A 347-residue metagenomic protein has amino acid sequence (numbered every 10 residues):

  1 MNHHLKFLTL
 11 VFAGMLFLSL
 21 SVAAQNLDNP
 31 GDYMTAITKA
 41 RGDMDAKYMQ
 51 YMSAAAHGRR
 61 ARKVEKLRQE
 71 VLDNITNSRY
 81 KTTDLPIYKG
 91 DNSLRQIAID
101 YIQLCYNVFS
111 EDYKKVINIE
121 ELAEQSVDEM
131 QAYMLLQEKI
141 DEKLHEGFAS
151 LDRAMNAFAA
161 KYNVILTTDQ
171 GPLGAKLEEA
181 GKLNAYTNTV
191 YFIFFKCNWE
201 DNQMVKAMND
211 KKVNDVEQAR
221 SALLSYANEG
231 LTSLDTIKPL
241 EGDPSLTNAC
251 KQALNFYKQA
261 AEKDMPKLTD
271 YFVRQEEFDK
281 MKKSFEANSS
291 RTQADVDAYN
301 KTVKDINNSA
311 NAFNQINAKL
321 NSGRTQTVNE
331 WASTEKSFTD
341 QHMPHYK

Functional and structural regions predicted by a protein language model:
M1-D32: Bacterial Sec-dependent N-terminal signal peptides
Q25-R59, E120-V216, R220, E276-K347: C-terminal amphipathic alpha-helix
D43, I193-K196, E200, Y226-E229 (+4 more regions): Interface faces of extended alpha-helical assemblies that scaffold/oligomerize eukaryotic macromolecular complexes
Y48, R79-T82, Y106-Y113, D141-F148 (+6 more regions): A structural signal for well-ordered alpha-helices, especially hydrophobic packing surfaces of coiled-coils
M52-L135: Post-signal peptide N-terminal segment of secreted/secretory-pathway proteins
V64, Q96-L104, D215-A219, S245-N255: Alpha-helical scaffold segments that form or flank carboxylate-/histidine-based iron centers
N77-I99, N118-I119, G230-Q252, P266-Q275: Short, solvent-exposed, charged loop/turn and helix-capping segments that join or cap alpha-helices on peripheral
